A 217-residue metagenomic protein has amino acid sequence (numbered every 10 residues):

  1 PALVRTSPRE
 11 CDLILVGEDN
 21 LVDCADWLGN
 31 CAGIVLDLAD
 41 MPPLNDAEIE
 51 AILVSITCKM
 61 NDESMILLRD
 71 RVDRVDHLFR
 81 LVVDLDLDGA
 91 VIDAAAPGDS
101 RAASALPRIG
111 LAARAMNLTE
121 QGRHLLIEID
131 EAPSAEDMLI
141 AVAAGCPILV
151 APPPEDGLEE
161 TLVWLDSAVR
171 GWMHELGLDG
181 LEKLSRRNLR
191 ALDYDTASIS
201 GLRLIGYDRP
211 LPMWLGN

Functional and structural regions predicted by a protein language model:
P1-L36, A168, W172, D179-N217: N-terminal capping/small domains of soluble enzymes
L3-D130, S134-E155, L204-G206: Alpha/beta enzyme core
I56, I109, L165-W172: Hydrophobic alpha-helical packing residues
D88-I92, L165-D166, G177: Short acidic (Asp/Glu) and glycine-rich catalytic loops that position anionic groups and cofactors
S104, E136, E160-A168, D179: Generic recognition of stable, solvent-exposed alpha-helical segments in well-folded globular domains
A113, L139-V142, P147, R170 (+3 more regions): A short, terminal or domain-edge coil/loop segment
P153-E159, W172: Short beta-alpha connecting loops at secondary-structure transitions that line or flank enzyme active sites
